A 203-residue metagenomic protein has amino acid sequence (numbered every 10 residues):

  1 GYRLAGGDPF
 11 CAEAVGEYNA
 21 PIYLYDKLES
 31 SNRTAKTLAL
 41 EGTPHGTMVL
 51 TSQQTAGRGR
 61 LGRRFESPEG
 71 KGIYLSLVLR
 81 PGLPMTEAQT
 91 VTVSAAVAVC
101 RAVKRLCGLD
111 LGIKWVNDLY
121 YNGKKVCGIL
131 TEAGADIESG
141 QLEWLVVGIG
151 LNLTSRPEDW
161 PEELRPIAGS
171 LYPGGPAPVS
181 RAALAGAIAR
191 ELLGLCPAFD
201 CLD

Functional and structural regions predicted by a protein language model:
G1-R105, C127, V179: N-terminal lobe of the biotin/lipoate ligase/transferase fold
L83-L111, Y121-D203: Long, positively charged amphipathic alpha-helical accessory segments at protein N-termini or as interdomain linkers
